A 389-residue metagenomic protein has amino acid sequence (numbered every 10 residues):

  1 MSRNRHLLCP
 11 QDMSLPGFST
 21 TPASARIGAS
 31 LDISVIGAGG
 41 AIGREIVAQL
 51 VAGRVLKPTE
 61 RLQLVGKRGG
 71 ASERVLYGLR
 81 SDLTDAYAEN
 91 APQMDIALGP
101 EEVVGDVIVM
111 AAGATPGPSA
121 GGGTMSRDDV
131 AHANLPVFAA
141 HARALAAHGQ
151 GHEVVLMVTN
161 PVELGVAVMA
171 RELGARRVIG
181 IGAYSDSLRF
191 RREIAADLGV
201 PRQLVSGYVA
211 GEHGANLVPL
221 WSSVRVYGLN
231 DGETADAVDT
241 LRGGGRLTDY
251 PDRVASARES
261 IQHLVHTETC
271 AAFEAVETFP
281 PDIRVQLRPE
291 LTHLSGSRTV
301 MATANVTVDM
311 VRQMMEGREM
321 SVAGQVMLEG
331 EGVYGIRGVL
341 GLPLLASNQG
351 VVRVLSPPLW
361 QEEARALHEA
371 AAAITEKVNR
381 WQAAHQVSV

Functional and structural regions predicted by a protein language model:
N4-L31: A short, basic/flexible loop-to-alpha-helix module at the beginning of a structural domain
G39, V47: N-terminal Rossmann NAD(P)H-binding glycine-rich loop of SDR-like oxidoreductase domains
A52-Q93: Glycine-rich phosphate-binding loop and adjoining beta1-alpha1-beta2 segment of Rossmann-like nucleotide-binding folds
N90-G105: Short acidic low-complexity segments
I108-V109: N-terminal Rossmann-like NAD(P) cofactor-binding module of classical short-chain dehydrogenase/reductase
A112-T115: Conserved NAD(P)H cofactor-binding loop of Rossmann-fold oxidoreductase domains
M125-E193: Rossmann-like NAD(P)(H) cofactor-binding subdomain of soluble oxidoreductases
R176, S187-V389: C-terminal substrate-binding/catalytic lobe of Rossmann-fold NAD(P)-dependent dehydrogenases
